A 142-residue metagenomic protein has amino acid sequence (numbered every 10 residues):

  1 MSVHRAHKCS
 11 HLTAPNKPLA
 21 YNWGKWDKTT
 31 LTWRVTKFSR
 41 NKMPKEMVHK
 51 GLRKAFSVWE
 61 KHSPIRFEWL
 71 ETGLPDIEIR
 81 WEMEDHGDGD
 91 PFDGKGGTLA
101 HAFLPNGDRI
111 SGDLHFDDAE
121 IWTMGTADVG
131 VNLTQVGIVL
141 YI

Functional and structural regions predicted by a protein language model:
M1-I142: Zinc-dependent metalloendopeptidases
